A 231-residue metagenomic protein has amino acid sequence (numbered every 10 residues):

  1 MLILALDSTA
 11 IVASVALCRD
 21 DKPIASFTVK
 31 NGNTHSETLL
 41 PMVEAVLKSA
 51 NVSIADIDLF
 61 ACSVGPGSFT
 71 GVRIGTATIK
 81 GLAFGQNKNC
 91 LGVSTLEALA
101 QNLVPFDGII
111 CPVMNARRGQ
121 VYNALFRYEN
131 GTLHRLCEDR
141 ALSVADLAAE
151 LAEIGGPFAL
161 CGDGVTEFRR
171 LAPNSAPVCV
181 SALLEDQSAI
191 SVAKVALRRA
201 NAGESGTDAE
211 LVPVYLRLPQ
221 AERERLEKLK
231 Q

Functional and structural regions predicted by a protein language model:
M1-V64, A141, D186: N-terminal beta-alpha supersecondary unit
R19-P23, T76-N87, Y128-G131: A glycine- and small-aliphatic-rich helix-loop capping segment at beta-alpha/alpha-beta transitions that lines
K22, T34, N89-D186, Y215 (+1 more regions): Surface "functional belts" at beta-alpha junctions
V46-S49, G85, N174-S175, A196-G203 (+1 more regions): Change "in soluble alpha/beta enzymes" to "in soluble alpha/beta proteins
A50-A55, F106, A152-G156, A200: Glycine-rich phosphate-binding loop signature in dinucleotide/nucleotide-binding domains
A61-C90, T95: DPxDG-like acidic metal-binding loop motif
V180-Q231: Acyltransferase
